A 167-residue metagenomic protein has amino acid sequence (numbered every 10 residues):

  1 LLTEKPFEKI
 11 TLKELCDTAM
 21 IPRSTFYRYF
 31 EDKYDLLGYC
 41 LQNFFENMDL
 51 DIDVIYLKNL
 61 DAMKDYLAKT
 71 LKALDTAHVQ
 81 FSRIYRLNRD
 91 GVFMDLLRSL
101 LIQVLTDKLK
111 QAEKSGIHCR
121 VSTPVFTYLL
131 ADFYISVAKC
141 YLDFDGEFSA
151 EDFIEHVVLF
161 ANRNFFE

Functional and structural regions predicted by a protein language model:
L1-D35: Helix-turn-helix
L1-F7, A77, F81, N164: Basic, amphipathic alpha-helical hairpins
E4-K5, V137-K139, D143: Cytosolic nucleotide-binding catalytic cores of signal-transduction proteins
T11-L12, L41-D49: Short, basic, alpha-helical segments at the C-terminal edge of helix-turn-helix-like DNA-binding modules
I52-Q80: Hydrophobic alpha-helical connector segments
D65, D90-S115, V121-I135: Amphipathic alpha-helical packing segments from all-alpha helical-bundle domains
L71-R98, D107-L109, K139: Amphipathic alpha-helical segments used for helix-helix packing
K110, C140-E167: C-terminal peripheral helix-coil segments that are non-catalytic and often amphipathic
